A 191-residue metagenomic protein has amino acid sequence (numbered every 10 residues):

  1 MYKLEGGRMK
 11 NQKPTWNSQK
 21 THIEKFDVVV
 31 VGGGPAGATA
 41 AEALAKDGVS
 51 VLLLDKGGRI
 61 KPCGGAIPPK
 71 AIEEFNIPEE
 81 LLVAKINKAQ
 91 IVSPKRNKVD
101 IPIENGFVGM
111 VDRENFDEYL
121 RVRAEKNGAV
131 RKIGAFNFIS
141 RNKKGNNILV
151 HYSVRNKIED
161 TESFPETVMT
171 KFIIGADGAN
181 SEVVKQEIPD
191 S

Functional and structural regions predicted by a protein language model:
K3-R8: Short, Lys/Arg-enriched N-terminal segments with co-localized hydrophobic residues within the first ~10-30 amino acids
K20-G34: Beta1/beta-strand and adjacent pyrophosphate-binding region of the FAD-binding site in flavoprotein oxidoreductases
I23, N97-D100, D160-T167: Short, mixed charged/polar active-site loops that provide acid/base catalysis or chelate metal/phosphate cofactors
V29, E42-C63: Glycine-rich FAD pyrophosphate-binding loop
G37: N-terminal Rossmann-fold NAD(P) dinucleotide-binding loop
A43, R123-S191: Predominantly flavin-linked oxidoreductase catalytic cores and closely associated redox partners
K70-K126, I133-G134, S140, G145: A conserved beta-strand/loop capping segment in the N-terminal third of enzymes that catalyze redox or closely related
